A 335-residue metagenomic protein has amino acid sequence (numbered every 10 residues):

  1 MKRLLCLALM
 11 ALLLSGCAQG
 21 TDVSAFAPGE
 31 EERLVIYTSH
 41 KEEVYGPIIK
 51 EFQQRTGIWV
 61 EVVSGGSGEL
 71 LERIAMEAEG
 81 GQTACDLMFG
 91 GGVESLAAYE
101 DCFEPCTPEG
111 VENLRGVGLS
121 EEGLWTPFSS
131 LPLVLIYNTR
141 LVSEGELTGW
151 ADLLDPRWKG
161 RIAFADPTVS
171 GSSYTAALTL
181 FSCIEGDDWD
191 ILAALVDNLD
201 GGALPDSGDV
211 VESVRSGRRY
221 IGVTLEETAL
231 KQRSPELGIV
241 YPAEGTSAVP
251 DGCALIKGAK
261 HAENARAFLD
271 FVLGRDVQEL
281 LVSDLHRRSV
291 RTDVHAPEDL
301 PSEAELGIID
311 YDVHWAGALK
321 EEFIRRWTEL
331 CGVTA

Functional and structural regions predicted by a protein language model:
M1-R33, T334-A335: Short, low-complexity disordered leader/linker segments with a strong preference for bacterial N-terminal type II
C17-L87: Conserved N-terminal structural module of periplasmic/extracytoplasmic solute-binding proteins
T38-G46, S67-L71, A75, T83-R218: Extracytoplasmic ligand-binding site segments that recognize negatively charged/polar headgroups
E94-Y99, R215-G238: A ligand-binding cleft/hinge motif common to bilobed small-molecule-binding domains
N113, L131, L192-V196, A203-L204 (+2 more regions): Periplasmic-binding protein-like
V134-L141, F181, V249-H261, L280-L281: A bilobed periplasmic-binding-protein/Venus flytrap-type ligand-binding module shared by bacterial periplasmic
I256-Y311: Mature extracytoplasmic/periplasmic domains
E298-A335: Extracellular/periplasmic bilobal clamshell ligand-binding domains
